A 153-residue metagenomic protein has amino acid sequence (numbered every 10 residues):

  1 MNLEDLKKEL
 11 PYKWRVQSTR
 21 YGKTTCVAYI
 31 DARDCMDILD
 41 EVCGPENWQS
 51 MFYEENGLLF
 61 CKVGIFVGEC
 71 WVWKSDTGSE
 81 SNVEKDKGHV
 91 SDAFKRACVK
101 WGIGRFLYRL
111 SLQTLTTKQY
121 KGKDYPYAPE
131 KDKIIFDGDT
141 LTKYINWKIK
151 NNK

Functional and structural regions predicted by a protein language model:
M1-T25: N-terminal, Lys/Arg- and Ser/Thr-rich interaction peptides
I30-K153: Positively charged, aromatic-enriched nucleic acid-contacting surfaces
